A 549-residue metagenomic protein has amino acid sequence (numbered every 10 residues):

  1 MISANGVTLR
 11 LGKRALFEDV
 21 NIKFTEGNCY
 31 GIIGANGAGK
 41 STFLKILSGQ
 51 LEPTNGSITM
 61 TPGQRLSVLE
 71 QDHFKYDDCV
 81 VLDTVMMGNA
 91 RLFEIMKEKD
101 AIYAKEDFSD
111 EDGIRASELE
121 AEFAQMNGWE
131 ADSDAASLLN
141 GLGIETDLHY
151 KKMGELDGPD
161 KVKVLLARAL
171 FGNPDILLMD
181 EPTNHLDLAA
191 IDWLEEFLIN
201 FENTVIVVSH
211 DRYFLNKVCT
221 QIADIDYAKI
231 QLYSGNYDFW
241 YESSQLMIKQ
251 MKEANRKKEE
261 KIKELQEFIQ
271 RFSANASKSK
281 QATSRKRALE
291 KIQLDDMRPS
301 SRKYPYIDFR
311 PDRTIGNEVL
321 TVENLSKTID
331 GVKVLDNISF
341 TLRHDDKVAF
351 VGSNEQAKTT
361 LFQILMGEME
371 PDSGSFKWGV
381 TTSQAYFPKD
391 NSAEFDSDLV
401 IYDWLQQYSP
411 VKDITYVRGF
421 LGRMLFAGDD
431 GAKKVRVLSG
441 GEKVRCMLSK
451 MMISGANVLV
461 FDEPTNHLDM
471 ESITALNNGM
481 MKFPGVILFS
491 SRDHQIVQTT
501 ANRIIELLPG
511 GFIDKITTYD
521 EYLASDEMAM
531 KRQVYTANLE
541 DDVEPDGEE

Functional and structural regions predicted by a protein language model:
M1-N255, D308-E549: ABC ATP-binding cassette signature C-motif
E130, S277-Q281, K291-S301, K377 (+1 more regions): Proline-centered turn/helix-capping motifs that create local helix->coil transitions or kinks
S243-I292, D296: Intracellular alpha-helical coupling/juxtamembrane segments of multi-pass membrane proteins
P305: Conserved catalytic-core segments of large NTP-driven translation/proteostasis enzymes
